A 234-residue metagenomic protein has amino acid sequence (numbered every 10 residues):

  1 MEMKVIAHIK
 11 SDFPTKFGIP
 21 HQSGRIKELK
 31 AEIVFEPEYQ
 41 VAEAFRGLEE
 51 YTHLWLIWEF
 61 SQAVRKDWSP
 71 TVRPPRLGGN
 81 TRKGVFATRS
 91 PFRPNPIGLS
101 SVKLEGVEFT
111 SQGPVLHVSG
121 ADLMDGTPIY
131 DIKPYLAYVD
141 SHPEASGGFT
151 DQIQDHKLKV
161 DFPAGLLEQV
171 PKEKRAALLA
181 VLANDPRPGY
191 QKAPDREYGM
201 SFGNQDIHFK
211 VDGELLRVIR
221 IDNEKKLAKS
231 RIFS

Functional and structural regions predicted by a protein language model:
M1-I97, F109-V115, A121-S234: Mixed-charge, low-complexity intrinsically disordered regions
K10, V102-E105: Conserved positions in beta-strands of structured domains
